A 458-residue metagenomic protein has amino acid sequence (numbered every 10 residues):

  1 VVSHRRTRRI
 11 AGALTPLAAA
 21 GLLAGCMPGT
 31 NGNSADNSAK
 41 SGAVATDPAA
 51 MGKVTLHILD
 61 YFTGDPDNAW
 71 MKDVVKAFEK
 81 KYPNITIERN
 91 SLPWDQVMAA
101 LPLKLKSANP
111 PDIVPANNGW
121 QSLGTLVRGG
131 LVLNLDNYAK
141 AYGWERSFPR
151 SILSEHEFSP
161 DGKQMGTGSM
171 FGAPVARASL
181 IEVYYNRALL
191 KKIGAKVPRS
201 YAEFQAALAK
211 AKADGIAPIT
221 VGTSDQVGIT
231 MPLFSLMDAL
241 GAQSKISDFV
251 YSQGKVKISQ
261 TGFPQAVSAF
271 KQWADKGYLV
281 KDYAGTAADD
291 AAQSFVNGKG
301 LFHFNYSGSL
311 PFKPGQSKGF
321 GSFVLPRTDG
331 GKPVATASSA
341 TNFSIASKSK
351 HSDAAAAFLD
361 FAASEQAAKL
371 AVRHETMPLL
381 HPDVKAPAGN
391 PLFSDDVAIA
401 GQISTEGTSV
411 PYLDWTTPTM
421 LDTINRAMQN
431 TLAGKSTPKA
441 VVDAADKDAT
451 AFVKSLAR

Functional and structural regions predicted by a protein language model:
V2-R5, R9-L131, V197, D329-G331 (+3 more regions): Conserved N-terminal structural module of periplasmic/extracytoplasmic solute-binding proteins
Y61, V75, L236-A239, S268-H351: Extracytoplasmic/periplasmic substrate-binding proteins
W70, L359-P382: Periplasmic-binding protein-like
Q121-L180, S322: Hinge/lid segment of periplasmic solute-binding proteins
D136-S151, L240-Q265, R327-T336, A386 (+1 more regions): Short, solvent-exposed loop/beta-turn-alpha elements that line the ligand-binding surface or hinge of extracytoplasmic
K163-A176, I181, Q205-K255, G300: Extracytoplasmic/periplasmic solute-binding protein
P174, S252, M377-D383, D396-A449: C-terminal capping/gating helix-and-loop segments adjacent to ligand/active sites or protein-protein/ligand interfaces
L208-A211, Y251-Y283: Glycine-centered hinge/linker elements that transmit conformational signals in sensory and ligand-binding systems
